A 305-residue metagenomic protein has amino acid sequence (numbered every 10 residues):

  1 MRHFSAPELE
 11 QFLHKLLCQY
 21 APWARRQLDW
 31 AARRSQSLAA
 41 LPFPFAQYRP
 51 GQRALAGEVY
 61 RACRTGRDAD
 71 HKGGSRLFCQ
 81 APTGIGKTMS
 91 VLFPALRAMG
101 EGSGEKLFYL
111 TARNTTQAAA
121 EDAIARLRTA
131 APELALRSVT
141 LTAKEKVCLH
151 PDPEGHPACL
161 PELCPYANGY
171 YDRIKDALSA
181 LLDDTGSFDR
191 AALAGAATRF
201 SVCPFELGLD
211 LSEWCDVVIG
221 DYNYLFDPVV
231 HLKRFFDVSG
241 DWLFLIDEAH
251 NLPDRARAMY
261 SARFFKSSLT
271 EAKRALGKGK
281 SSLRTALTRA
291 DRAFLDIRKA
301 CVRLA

Functional and structural regions predicted by a protein language model:
M1-L13: Nucleic-acid nuclease catalytic cores
E10, C18, P22-P42, H71-K72 (+6 more regions): A substrate-engagement module of RecA-like helicase motors
L28-C79: Conserved pre-motif I regulatory segment
F78-V91: Glycine-rich P-loop/Walker A and Walker A-like loops and their local beta1-loop-alpha1 context in P-loop NTPases
T88-G102, I124-L127: Walker A/P-loop NTP-binding motif
C215, Y222-N223, E248-H250, A256: Conserved Walker B
R234-G240: Short, conserved loop/helix-junction motifs that constitute active-site signature segments in enzyme catalytic cores
A249-A305: Conserved phosphoryl-transfer catalytic core
